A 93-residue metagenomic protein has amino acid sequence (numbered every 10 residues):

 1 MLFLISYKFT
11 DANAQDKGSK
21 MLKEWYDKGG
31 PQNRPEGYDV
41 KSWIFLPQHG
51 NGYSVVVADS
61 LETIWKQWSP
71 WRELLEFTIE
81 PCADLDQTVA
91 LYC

Functional and structural regions predicted by a protein language model:
M1-N51, D59-T63, D84-C93: Short S/T/G/P-rich N-terminal loop/turn motif that feeds into the first structured element of a domain
N13-A14, E73-L75: A short local loop/turn or secondary-structure capping micro-motif enriched for an aromatic residue
G50-Y53, E76: Short active-site oxyanion
I64-E73: Short amphipathic alpha-helices in soluble, non-transmembrane regions that often serve as interface/regulatory elements
L74-D86: Conserved short beta-strand edge segments in small beta-sheet-based binding/regulatory domains
